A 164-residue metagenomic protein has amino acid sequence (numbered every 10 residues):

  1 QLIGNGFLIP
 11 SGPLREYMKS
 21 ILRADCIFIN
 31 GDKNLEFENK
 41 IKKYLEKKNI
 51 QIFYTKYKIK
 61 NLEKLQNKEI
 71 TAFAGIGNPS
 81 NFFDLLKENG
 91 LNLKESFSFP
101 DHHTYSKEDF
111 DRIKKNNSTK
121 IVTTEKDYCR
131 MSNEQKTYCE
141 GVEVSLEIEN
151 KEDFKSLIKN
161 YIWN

Functional and structural regions predicted by a protein language model:
Q1-I3, K42-I52, M131-N150: A short, gly/pro- and small-residue-rich
Q1-L45: Phosphate/Mg2+-binding loops and adjacent switch elements in nucleotide/diphosphate-handling enzyme cores
I3-P13, L62-L65, T104-E108, I148-I158: Short, charged, surface-exposed secondary-structure boundary motifs
I21-G31, Y44-Y57, E63-T71, L93-S98 (+2 more regions): Conserved beta-strand/loop subsegment of P-loop NTPase cores
C26-F37, T55-I59, F73-N78, F99-T104 (+2 more regions): G-domain G4 guanine-recognition motif of GTPases
E63-K107, N160: Redox- and metal-dependent alpha/beta enzyme cores, enriched for Fe-S-associated oxidoreductases and cofactor-handling
F99-H103, T137-N164: Short, flexible loop segments at boundaries between secondary-structure elements
T104-K120, T124-Y128: A short, acidic, amphipathic alpha-helical segment used as a generic capping/interface helix at domain edges
